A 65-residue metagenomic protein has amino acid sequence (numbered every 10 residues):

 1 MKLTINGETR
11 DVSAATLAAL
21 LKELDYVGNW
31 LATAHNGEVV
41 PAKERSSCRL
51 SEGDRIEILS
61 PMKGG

Functional and structural regions predicted by a protein language model:
M1-G64: Ubiquitin-like/PB1-type beta-grasp interaction modules and other compact soluble beta-rich domains
